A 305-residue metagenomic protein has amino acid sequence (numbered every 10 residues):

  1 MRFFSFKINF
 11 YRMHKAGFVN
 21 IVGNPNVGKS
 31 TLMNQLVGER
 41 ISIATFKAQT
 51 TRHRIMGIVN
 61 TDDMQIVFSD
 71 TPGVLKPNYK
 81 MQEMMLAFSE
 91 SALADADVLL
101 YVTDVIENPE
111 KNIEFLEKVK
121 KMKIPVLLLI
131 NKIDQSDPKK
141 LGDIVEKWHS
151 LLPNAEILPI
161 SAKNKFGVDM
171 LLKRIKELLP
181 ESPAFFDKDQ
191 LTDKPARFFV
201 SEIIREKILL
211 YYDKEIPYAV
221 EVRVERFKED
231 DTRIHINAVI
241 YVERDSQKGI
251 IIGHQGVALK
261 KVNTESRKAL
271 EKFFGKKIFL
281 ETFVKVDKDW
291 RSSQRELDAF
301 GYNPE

Functional and structural regions predicted by a protein language model:
M1-R12: N-terminal amphipathic/basic-hydrophobic helices that include classical n-h-c signal peptides and signal-anchor
F10-A87, S91-L93: Conserved G1/Walker A P-loop phosphate-binding module
G28, G167, A258: Conserved glycine(s) of the Walker
E39, I58-D62, A96-L99, I106 (+8 more regions): Conserved, well-folded catalytic cores of nucleic-acid-processing and energy-transducing macromolecular machines
D70, N131, S161: Active-site glycine-centered loops adjacent to acidic/histidine catalytic or metal-binding residues that shape
A87-A155, D230: Conserved C-terminal guanine-recognition region of P-loop GTPase G domains, centered on the G4
P125, D134-T192: Canonical P-loop GTPase G-domain recognition
A196-E305: P-loop NTP-binding site
